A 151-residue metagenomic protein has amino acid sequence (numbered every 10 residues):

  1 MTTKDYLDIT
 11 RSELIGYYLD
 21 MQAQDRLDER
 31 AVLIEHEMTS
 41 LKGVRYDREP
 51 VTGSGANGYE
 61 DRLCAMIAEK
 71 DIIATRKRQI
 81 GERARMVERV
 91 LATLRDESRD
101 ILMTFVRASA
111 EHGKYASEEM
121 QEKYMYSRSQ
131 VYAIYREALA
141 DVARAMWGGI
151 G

Functional and structural regions predicted by a protein language model:
M1-T93, R144-G151: N-terminal interaction/assembly modules
V90, T104, A108, D141 (+1 more regions): Mid-sequence acidic-hydrophobic segments that form the walls of catalytic/ligand-binding cavities or oligomerization
L94-Y115: Short amphipathic alpha helix immediately N-terminal
F105-V106, Y124, Y135: A general structural motif at alpha-helix termini
S109-S129: Helix-turn-helix DNA-binding module
V131-A145: DNA major-groove recognition helices of helix-turn-helix
